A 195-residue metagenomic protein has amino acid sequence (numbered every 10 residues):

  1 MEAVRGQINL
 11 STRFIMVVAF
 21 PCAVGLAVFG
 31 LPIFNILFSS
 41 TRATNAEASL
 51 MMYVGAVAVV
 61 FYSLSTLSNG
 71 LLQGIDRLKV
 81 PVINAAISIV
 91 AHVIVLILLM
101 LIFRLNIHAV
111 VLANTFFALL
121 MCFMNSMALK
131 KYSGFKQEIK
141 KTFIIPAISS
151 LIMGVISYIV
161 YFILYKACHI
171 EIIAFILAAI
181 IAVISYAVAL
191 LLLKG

Functional and structural regions predicted by a protein language model:
E2-F29, A48-M52, K140, I144: Interfacial transmembrane-helix starts/ends
N9, A27-A58, R104, H169: Interfacial segments at transmembrane-helix termini and the short loops linking adjacent helices
R13-P21, V57, F61, I148-I156: Hydrophobic alpha-helical transmembrane segments of multipass membrane transporters and ion channels, focusing on
A19, I89, V93, P146-V155 (+1 more regions): Alpha-helical transmembrane spans of integral membrane proteins, capturing the lipid-embedded, hydrophobic core of TM
E47-M51, N106, V110, E138 (+3 more regions): Residue-level signature of transmembrane alpha-helical entry/exit and packing/kink sites in multi-pass membrane
L50-D76, V80-M100, I107-K130, A182: Short runs within selected transmembrane alpha-helices of multi-pass transporters and secretion channels
L96-I97, S150-K166: Hydrophobic alpha-helical transmembrane segments in multi-pass integral membrane proteins
Y158-G195: Membrane-proximal transmembrane or re-entrant/amphipathic helices at the cytosolic face
